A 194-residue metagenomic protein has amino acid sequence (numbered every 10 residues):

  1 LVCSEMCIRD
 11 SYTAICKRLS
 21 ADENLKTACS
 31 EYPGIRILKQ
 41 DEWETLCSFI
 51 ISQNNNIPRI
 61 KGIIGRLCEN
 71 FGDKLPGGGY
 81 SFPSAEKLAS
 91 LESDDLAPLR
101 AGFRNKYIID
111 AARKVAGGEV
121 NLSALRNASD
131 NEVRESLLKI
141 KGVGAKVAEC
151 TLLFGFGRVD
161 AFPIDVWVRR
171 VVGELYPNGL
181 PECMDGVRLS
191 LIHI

Functional and structural regions predicted by a protein language model:
V2-I192: HhH-family (HhH-GPD) DNA N-glycosylase catalytic core used in base-excision repair
